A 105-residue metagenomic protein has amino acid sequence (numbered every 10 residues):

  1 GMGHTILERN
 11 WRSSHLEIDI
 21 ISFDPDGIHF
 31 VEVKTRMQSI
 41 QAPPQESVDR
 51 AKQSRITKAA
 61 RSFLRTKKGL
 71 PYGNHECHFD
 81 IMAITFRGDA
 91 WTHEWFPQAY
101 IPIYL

Functional and structural regions predicted by a protein language model:
G1, I40, E46-S47, P97 (+1 more regions): Solvent-exposed, charged helical/coil patches that constitute nucleic-acid or partner-interaction surfaces
G1-S14: A short acidic/basic microdomain associated with nuclease active sites
S14, P25-G27, R87-D89: Short strand-connecting beta-turns/loops that link adjacent beta-strands
L16-I18, C77-F79, W91: Change "...and in nucleic-acid phosphodiester-cleaving endonucleases..." to "...and in nucleic-acid processing enzymes
I18-Q41, I56: Conserved catalytic cores of phosphodiester-cleaving nucleases, focusing on short active-site segments
T35-R87: Catalytic cores of nucleic-acid endonucleases
A83-L105: Short, low-complexity, polybasic intrinsically disordered segments
